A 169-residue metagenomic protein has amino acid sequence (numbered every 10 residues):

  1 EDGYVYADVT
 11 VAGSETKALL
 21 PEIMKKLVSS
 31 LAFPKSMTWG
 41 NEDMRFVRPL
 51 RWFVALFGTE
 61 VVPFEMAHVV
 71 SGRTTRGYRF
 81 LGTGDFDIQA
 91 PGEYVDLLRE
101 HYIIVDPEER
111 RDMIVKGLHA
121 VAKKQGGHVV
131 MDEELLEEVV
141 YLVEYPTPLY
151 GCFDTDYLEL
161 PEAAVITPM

Functional and structural regions predicted by a protein language model:
E1-A164: Long, basic N-terminal domains or extensions that often function in RNA/ssDNA interaction or organelle/cellular
P168-M169: Polyanionic (Asp/Glu-rich) segments that form extended negatively charged tracts
